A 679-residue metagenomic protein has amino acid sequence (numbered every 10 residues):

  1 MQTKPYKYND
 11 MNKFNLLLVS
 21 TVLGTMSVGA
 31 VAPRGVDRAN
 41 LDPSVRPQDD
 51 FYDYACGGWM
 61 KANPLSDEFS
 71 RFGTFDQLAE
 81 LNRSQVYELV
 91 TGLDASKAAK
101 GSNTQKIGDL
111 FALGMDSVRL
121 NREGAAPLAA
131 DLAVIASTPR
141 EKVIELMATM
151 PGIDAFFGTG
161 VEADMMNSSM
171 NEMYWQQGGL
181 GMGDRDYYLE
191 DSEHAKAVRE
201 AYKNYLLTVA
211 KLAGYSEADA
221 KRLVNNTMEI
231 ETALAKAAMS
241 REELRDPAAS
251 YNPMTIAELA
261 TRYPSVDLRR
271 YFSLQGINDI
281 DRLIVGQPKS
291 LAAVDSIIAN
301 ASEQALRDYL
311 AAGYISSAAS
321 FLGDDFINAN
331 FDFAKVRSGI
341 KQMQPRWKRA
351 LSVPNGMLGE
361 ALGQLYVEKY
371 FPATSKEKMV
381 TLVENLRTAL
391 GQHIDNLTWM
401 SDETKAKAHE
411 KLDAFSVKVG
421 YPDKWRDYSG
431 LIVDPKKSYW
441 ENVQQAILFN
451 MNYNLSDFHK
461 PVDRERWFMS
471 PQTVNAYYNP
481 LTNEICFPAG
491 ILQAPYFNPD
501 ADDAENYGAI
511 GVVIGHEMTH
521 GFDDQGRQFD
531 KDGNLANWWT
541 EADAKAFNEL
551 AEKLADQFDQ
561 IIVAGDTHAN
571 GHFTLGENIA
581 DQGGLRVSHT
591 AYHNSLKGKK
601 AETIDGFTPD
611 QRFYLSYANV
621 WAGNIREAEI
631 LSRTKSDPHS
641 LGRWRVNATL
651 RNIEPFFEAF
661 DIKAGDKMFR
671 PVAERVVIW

Functional and structural regions predicted by a protein language model:
Y6-L17: Bacterial N-terminal signal peptides that target proteins for export
N15, A79, R262-S265, I284-P288 (+4 more regions): Intrinsically disordered, low-complexity linker/terminal regions across diverse proteins
V22-R34: Bacterial Sec-dependent signal peptides at the C-terminal "C-region" and cleavage site
N40-K61, Y188, S192-K211, L575 (+1 more regions): Hydrophobic/aromatic-rich, well-ordered segments within soluble, folded domains that form packed cores
R46-D50, Y54-M115: Active-site-surrounding "flap" and adjacent substrate/cofactor-binding loops of secreted or lumenal enzymes, prototyped
W59-N63, M182-G183, P495: Short, solvent-exposed loop/turn elements at domain surfaces
E68-V90, A218-A237, N506-V512, D610-Y614: Short secondary-structure subsegments characteristic of cysteine-rich extracellular domains
G92-T381, N385: Noncatalytic, helix-rich "gating/capping" subdomain that lines the substrate-entry/channel surface of large enzyme
